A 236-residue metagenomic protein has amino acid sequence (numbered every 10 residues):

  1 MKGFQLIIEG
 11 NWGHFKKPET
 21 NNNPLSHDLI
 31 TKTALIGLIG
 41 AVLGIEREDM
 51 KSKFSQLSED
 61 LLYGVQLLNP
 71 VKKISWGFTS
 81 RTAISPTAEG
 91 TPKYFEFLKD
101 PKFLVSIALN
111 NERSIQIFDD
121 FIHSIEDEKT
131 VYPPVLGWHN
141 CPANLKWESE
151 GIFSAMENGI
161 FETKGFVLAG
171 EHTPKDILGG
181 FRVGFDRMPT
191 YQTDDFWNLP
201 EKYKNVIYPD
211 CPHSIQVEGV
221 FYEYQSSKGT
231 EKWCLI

Functional and structural regions predicted by a protein language model:
M1, D49-K51, E89-K93: Residue-level detector of functional hotspots within protein domains
M1-N22: N-terminal, Lys/Arg- and Ser/Thr-rich interaction peptides
G3, D60-L62, D100-L104: Extracellular structured ligand-interaction cores
I7, G64-Q66, S106: Residues in well-ordered beta-strands of folded domains
G13, E19, H27, K93-E96: Flexible, active-site-adjacent loop/turn segments at secondary-structure boundaries
P18-I84: Glycine/small-residue-rich interface belts in oligomeric ring/scaffold proteins and their assembly partners
L68-I236: Internal, well-folded beta-alpha domain core
